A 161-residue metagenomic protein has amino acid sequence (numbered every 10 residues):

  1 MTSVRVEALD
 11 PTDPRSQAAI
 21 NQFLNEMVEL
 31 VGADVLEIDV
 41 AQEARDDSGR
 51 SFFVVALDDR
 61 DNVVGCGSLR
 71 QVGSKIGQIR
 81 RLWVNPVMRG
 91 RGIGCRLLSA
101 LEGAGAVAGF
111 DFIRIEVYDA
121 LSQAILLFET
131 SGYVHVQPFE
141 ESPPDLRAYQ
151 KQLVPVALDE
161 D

Functional and structural regions predicted by a protein language model:
V4-R80, N85, L98-S99, A104 (+2 more regions): Acetyl-CoA-dependent GNAT
P11, D111, Y118-G132, Q137-D161: C-terminal "cap" of GNAT-fold acetyltransferases
R15, V64, G92, Q123 (+1 more regions): Residues that form or flank phosphate/diphosphate-binding pockets in enzymes that use nucleotide phosphates
N85-V87, R91, D119-A120: Active-site acidic-Proline motif in GNAT/NAT acetyltransferases
R89, A106, E129: Short polybasic/polar patches that bind polyanions
R91, C95, S99: Residues forming the Rossmann-fold NAD(P)(H) cofactor-binding site
L98, G105-V117: Conserved GNAT acetyl-CoA-binding A-motif
